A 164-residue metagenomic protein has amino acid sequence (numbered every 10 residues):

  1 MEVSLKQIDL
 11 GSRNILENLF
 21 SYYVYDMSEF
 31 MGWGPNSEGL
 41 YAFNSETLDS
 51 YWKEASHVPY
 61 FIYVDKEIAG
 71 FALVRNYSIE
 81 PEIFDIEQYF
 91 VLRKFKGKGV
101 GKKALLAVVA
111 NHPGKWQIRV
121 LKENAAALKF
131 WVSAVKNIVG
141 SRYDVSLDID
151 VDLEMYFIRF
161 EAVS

Functional and structural regions predicted by a protein language model:
M1-N18, Y22-Y25, E29-M31, V163-S164: Conserved N-terminal entry element of GNAT/NAT acetyltransferase domains
V24-L48: Conserved GNAT-fold acetyl-CoA-binding loop/helix
E46-F61: A short helix-loop-beta-strand connector motif used in the catalytic cores of GNAT acetyltransferases and, in some
F61, E67-N76, D85: Conserved beta-strand in the GNAT
E82-R93: Conserved acetyl-CoA binding element of GNAT-fold acetyltransferases
V91, G97-A110: Conserved acetyl-CoA-binding loop-helix of GNAT-fold acetyltransferases
V109, V132-S141: Conserved acetyl-CoA-binding loop of GNAT-fold acetyltransferases
I118-V132, K136, S146-L153: Conserved beta-strand-loop-alpha-helix junction that forms the acyl-donor binding cleft
